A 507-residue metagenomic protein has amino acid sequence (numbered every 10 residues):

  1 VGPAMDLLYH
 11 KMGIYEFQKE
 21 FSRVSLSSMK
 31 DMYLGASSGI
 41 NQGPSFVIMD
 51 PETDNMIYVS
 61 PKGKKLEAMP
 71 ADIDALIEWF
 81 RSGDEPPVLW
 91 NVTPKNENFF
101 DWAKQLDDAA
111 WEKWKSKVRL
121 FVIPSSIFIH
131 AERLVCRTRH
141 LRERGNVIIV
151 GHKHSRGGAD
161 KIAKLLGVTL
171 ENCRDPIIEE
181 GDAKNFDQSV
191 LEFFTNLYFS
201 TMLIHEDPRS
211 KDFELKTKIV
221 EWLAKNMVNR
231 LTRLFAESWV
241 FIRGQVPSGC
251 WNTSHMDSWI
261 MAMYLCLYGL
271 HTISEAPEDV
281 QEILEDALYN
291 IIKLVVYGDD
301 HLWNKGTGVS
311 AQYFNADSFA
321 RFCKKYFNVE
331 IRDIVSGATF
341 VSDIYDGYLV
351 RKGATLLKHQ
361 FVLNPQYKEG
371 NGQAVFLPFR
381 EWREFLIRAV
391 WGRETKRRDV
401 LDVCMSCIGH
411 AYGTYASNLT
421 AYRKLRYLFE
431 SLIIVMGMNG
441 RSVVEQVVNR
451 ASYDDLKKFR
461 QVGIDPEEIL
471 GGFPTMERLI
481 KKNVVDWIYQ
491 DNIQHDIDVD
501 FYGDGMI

Functional and structural regions predicted by a protein language model:
V1-I507: Viral RNA-dependent RNA polymerase
